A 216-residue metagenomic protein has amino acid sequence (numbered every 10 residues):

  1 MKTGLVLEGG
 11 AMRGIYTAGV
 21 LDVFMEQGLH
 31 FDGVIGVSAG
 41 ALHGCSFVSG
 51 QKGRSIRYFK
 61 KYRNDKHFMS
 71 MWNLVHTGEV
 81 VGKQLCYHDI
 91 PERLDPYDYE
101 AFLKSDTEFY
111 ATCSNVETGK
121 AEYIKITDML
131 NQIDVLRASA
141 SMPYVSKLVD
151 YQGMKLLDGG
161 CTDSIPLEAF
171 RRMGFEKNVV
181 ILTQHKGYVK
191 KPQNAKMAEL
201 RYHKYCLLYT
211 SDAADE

Functional and structural regions predicted by a protein language model:
M1-V37, C45-S211: Patatin-like phospholipase
D212-E216: A short, hydrophobic C-terminal helix/tail in secreted or cell-surface proteins
